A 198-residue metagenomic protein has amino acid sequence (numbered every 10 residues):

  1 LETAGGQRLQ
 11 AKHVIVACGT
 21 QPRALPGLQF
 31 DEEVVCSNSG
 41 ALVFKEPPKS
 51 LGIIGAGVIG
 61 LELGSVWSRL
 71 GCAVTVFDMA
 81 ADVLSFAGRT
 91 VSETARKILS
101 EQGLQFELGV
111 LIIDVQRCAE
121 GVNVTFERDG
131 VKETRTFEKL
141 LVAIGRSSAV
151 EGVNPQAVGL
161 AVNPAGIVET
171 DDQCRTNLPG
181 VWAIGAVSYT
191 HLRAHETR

Functional and structural regions predicted by a protein language model:
L1-A11, D114-V122: Feature captures the FAD/FMN-dependent oxidoreductase FAD-binding
G6-R8, V131-T134: Short, mixed charged/polar active-site loops that provide acid/base catalysis or chelate metal/phosphate cofactors
Q10-C18, E138-G145: Short hydrophobic core segments
A11, A24-P26, E62, W67 (+1 more regions): Glycine/Thr-rich phosphate-binding loops of Rossmann-like dinucleotide-binding domains
V16-Q21, G27-L28: Extended, non-globular alpha-helical segments
D31-P47, T136-R193: FAD-site-proximal beta/loop scaffold in flavoenzymes
V43, P48-G52, V58-K132, L192-R193: Rossmann-like dinucleotide-binding cores of NAD(P)H-dependent redox enzymes
A194-R198: A short, hydrophobic C-terminal helix/tail in secreted or cell-surface proteins
